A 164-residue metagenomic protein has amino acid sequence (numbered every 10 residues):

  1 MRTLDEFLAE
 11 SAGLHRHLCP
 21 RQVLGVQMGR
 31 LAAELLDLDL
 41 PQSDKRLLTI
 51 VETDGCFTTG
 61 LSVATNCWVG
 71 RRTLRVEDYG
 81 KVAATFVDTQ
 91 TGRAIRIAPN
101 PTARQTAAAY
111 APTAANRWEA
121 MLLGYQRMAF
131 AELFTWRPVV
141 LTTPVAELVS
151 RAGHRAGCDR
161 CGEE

Functional and structural regions predicted by a protein language model:
M1-L14: Short, hydrophobic/aliphatic alpha-helical segments
M1-L4, S62, A83, R155-E164: Metal-centered catalytic cores of metalloenzymes
L14-M28, A32: Conserved phosphate/anionic-ligand binding catalytic regions in large, soluble enzymes, centered on
L35-K45: Phosphate-handling active-site elements
R46-E77, A83-F86: A structural-propensity feature for long, helix-poor, extended segments
T73-Q105: C-terminal edge-of-domain segments
T102-Q105, A111-G124: Compact, glycine/acidic-enriched structural inserts
R117-E164: Cys/His-clustered metal-coordination modules, chiefly Zn-binding fingers
